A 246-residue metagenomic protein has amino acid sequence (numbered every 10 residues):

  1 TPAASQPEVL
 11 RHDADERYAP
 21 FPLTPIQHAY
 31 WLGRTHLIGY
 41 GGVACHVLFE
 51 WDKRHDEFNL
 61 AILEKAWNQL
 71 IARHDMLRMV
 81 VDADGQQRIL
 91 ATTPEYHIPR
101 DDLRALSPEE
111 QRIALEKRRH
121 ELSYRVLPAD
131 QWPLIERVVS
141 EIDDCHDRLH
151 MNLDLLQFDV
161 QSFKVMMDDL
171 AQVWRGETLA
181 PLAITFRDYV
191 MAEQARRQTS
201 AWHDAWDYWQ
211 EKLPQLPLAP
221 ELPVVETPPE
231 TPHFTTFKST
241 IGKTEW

Functional and structural regions predicted by a protein language model:
T1-E8: Phosphopantetheine-dependent thiolation modules in NRPS/PKS and related acyl-activating systems
D15-P94, L106-R196, P214-E221, W246: Acyl-group handoff/entry surfaces in thioester-processing enzymes
L134, E230-T236: Active-site-adjacent structural elements in folded domains
L222-V225, F234: Conserved active-site carboxylates
F234-T244: DNA breakage-rejoining catalytic core of tyrosine-based enzymes
